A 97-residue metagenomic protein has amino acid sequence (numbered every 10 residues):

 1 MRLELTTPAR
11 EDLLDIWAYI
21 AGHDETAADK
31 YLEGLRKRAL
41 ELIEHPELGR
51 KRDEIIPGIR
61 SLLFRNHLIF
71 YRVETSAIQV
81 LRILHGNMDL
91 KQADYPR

Functional and structural regions predicted by a protein language model:
R2-I59: Basic, Lys/Arg-enriched alpha-helical interface segments
T7, D15, I55-P57, R65 (+2 more regions): Intrinsically disordered, low-complexity segments enriched in polar/charged small residues
E47-A77: Basic/aromatic recognition patch in beta-strand/loop cores that engages polyanionic ligands
H67, R72-R97: Enriched for short, Lys/Arg-rich terminal
